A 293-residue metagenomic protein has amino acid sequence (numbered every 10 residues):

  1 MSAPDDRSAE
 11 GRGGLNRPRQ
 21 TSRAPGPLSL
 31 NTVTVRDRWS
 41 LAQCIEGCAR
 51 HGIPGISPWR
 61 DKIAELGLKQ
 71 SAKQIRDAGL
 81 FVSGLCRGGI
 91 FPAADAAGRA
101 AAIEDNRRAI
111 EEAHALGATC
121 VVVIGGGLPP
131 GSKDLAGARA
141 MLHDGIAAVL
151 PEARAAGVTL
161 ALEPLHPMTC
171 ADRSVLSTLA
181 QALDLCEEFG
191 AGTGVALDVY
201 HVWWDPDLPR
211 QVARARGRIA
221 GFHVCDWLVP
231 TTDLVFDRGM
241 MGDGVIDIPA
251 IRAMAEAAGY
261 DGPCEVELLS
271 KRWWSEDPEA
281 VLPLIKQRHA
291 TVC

Functional and structural regions predicted by a protein language model:
S2-S29, T34-G52, G117-A118, L176-T193 (+2 more regions): Histidine-acidic metal/acid-base catalytic patches
R12-R23, A96-G194, W204-P206, I285: Active-site acidic/histidine proton-transfer and metal-coordination neighborhood in alpha/beta enzyme cores
P18-T32, S83-P92, G125-P130: N-terminal small/glycine-rich loop or linker at the start of catalytic domains across soluble metabolic enzymes
T34-R36, R60-A64, G88-F91, G125-P129 (+4 more regions): Active-site-proximal loop/turn and secondary-structure-junction residues that shape catalytic pockets, frequently
G47-E65, C86-G89: N-terminal substrate-binding region of glycoside hydrolase catalytic domains
S57, G84-C86, V122, A161 (+2 more regions): Conserved beta-strand positions in the central sheet of alpha/beta enzyme cores
S57-R76, G126-P130, D134, T169-C170: Glycine-rich, proline-tolerant flexible connector loops at the mouths of alpha/beta enzymes
L66-D77, R107-L116, H143-R154, D207-G217 (+1 more regions): Short amphipathic alpha-helices and their capping/turn segments at secondary-structure boundaries
